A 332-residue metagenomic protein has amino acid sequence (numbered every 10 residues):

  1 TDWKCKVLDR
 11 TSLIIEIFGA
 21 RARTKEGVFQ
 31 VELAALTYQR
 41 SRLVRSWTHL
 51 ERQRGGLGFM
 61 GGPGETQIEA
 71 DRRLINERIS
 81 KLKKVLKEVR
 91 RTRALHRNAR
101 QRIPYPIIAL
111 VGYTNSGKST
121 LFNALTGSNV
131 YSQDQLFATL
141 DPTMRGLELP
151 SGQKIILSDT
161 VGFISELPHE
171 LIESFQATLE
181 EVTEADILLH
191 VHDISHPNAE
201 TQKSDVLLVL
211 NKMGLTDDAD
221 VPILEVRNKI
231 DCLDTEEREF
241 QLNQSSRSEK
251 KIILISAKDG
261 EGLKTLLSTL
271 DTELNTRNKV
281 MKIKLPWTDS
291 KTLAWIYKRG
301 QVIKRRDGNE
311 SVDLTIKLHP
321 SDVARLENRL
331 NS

Functional and structural regions predicted by a protein language model:
T1-R54, G62-P63, K317: Switch/coupling subdomain of P-loop NTPase systems
T11-I15, L136-F137, K258-D259: Short, acidic/turn-prone active-site loops that include or flank metal/cofactor- and phosphate-binding residues
R21-K25, Q67, N129-Y131, V161-L171 (+2 more regions): Flexible beta-alpha connector loops of hexameric P-loop NTPases
R23, Q30, A34-T37, S41 (+4 more regions): Short amphipathic alpha-helical segments with heptad-repeat character
S41-S116, F122, P197, L208-S332: C-terminal-of-GTPase-core extension/linker across diverse P-loop GTPases
R93, R100-P106, A124-I156, I164-A177 (+1 more regions): Switch I (effector-binding) loop of TRAFAC-class P-loop GTPase G-domains
L157-S158, H192, R227: Hydrophobic residues in beta-strands of the RecA-like P-loop NTPase core, especially within AAA+ ATPase
L171-H196, N211-L215: Inter-motif core of Ras-like GTPase G domains
